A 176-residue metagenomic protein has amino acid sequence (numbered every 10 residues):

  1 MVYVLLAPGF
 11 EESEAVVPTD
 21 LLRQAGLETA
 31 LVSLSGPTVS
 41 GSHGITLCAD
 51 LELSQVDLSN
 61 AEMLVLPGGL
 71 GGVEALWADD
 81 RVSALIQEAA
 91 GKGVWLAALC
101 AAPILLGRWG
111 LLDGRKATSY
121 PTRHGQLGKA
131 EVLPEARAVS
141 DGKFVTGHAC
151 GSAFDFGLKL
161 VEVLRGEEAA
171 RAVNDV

Functional and structural regions predicted by a protein language model:
M1-F10, R23-L34, L51-E52, V56-V176: Active-site-adjacent pocket-lining segments in enzyme domains
E14: Glycine-rich, flexible N-terminal cofactor/catalytic loop recognition
T19: Histidine-anchored nucleotide/phosphate-binding helix
L31-V32, P37-H43: Membrane-interfacial amphipathic helices and adjacent loop/beta segments that form the lipid-substrate binding surface
H43-E52: Short gly/ser/thr-rich secondary-structure transition/capping motifs
